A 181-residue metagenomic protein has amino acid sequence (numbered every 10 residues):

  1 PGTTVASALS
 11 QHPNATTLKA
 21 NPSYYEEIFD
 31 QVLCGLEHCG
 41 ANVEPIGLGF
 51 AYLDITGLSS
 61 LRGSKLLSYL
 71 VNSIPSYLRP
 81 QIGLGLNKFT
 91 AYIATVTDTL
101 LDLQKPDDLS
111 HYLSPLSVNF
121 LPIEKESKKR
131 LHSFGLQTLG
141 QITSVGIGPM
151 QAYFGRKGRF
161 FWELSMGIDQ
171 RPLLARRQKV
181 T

Functional and structural regions predicted by a protein language model:
P1-T181: Gly/Gly-Pro- and Ser/Thr-rich, intrinsically disordered tail segments characteristic of DNA damage-repair and tolerance
